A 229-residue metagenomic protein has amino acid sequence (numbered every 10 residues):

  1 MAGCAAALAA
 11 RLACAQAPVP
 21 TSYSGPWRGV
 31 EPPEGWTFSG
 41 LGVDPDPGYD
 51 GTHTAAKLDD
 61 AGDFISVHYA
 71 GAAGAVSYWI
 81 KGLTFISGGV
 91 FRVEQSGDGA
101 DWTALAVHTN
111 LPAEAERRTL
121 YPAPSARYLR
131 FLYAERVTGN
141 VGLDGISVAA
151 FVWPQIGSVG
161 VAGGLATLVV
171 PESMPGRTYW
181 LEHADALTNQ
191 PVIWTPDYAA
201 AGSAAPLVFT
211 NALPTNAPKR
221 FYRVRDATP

Functional and structural regions predicted by a protein language model:
Q16, A149-P229: Short, composition-biased motifs enriched in small/polar/acidic residues
A17-T54, D60: Extracellular glycan-recognition surfaces and repeat-rich motifs
T52-S77, I86-G88, E116-R118: Short beta-strands within extracellular/lumenal beta-sheet-rich domains
V93-S96, A184-A186: Conserved Ser/Thr-centered positions that define the repeating blades of beta-propeller domains
G99-R127, G202-P206: Extracellular carbohydrate recognition and processing domains and analogous Trp-centered ligand-binding platforms
F131-G139: Short beta-strand-plus-loop segments that form exposed binding edges in beta-rich domains
V141-V148: Extracellular beta-strand elements of beta-rich domains used for carbohydrate recognition/degradation or cell-matrix
